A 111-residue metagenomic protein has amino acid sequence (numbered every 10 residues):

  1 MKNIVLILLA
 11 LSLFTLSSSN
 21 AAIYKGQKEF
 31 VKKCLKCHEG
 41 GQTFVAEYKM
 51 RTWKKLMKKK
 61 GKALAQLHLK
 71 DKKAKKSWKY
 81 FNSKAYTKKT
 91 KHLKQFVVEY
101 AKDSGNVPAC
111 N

Functional and structural regions predicted by a protein language model:
I4-L16: Sec-dependent N-terminal signal peptides
F14-E29, V45: Electrostatic cytochrome c docking/interface patches
F30-G41, L93: The canonical Cys-X-X-Cys-His
H38-G41, M57-L64, V97-S104: Sec/Tat-exported extracytoplasmic proteins
V45, Q66-H68, G105-N111: Surface-exposed patches in mature extracellular/periplasmic domains of secreted proteins
V45-T52: Short cysteine/histidine-rich zinc-coordinating motifs and their immediately flanking basic loops
G61-K89: Short Fe-S-cluster ligation motifs
K79-C110: C-terminal capping alpha-helices of c-type cytochrome domains
